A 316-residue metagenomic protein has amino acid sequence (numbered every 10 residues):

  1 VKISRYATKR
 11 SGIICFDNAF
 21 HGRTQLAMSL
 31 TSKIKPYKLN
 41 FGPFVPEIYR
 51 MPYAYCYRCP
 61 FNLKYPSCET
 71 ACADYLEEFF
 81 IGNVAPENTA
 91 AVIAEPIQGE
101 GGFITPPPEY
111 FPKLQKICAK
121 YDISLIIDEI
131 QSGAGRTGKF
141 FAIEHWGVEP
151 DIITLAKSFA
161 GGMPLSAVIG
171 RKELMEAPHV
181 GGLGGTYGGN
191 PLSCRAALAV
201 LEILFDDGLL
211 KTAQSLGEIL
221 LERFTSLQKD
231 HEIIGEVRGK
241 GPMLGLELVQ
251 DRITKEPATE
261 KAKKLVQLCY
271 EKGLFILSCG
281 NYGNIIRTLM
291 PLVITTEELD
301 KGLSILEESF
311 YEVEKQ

Functional and structural regions predicted by a protein language model:
V1-Q316: Conserved N-terminal phosphate-binding loop of PLP-dependent enzymes in the Aspartate aminotransferase
